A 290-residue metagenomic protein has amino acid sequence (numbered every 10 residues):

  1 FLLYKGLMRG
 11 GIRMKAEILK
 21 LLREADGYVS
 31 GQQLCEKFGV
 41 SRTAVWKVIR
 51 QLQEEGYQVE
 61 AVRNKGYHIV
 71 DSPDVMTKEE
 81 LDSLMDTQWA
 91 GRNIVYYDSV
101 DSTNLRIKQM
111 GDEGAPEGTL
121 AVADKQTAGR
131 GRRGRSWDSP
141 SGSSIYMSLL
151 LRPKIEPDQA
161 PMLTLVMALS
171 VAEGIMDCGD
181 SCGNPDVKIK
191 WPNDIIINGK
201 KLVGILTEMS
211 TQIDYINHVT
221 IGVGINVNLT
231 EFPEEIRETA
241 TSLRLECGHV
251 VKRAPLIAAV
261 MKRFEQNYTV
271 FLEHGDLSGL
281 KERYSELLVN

Functional and structural regions predicted by a protein language model:
L3-Q33, K37-V40, R50, E54-E55 (+2 more regions): Long, positively charged amphipathic alpha-helical accessory segments at protein N-termini or as interdomain linkers
K15-M176: N-terminal lobe of the biotin/lipoate ligase/transferase fold
